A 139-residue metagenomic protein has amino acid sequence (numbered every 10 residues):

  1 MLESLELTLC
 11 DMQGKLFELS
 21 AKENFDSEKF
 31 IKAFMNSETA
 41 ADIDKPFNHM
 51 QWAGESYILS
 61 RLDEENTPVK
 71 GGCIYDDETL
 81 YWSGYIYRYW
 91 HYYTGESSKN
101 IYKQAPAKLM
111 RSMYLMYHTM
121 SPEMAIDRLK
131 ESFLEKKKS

Functional and structural regions predicted by a protein language model:
M1-G95, K108, L115-S139: C-terminal alpha-helical interaction appendages
S98-K99: N-terminal leader/targeting and assembly helices and adjacent pre-domain segments
Y102-P106: Small/polar glycine-rich anion-binding or flexible loop at a beta-alpha turn
